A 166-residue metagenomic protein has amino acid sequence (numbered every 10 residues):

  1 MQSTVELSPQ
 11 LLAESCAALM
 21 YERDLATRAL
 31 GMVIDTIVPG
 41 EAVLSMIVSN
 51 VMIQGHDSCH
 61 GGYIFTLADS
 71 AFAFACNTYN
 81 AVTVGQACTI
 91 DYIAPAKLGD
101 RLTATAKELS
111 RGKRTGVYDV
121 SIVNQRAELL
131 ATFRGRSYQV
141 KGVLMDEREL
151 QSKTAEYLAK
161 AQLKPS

Functional and structural regions predicted by a protein language model:
M1-S166: Terminal targeting signals and extreme-terminal segments of soluble enzymes
